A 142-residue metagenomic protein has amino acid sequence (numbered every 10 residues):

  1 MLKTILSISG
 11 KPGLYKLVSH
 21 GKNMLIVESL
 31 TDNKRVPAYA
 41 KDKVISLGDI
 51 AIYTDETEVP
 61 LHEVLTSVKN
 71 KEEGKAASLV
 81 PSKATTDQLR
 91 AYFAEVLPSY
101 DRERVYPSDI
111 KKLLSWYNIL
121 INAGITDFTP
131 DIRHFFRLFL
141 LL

Functional and structural regions predicted by a protein language model:
M1-L79: The feature represents the first ordered module of a protein
D55-E58, L79-T86, E103-I110: Conserved phosphate/pyrophosphate-binding and hydrolysis machinery centered on Walker-type P-loop NTPases, extending
P60, L140-L141: General structural signal for secondary-structure boundaries
E72-Y92: Mid-chain, well-packed structural core segment of small domains
Q88-F136, L142: C-terminal charged interaction modules
